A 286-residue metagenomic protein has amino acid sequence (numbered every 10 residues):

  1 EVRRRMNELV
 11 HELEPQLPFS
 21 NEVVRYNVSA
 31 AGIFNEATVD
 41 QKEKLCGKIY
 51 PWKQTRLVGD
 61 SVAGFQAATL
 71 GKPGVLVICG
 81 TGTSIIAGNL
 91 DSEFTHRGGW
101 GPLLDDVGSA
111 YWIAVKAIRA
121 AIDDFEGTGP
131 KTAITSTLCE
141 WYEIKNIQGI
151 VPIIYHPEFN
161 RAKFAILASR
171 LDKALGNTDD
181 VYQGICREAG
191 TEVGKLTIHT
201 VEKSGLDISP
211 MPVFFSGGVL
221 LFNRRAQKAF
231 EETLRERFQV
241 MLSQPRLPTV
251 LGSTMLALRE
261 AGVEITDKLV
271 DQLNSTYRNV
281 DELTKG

Functional and structural regions predicted by a protein language model:
E1-V24, G47, A68-P73, R119-G286: ATP-binding/phosphotransfer module of carbohydrate and carboxylate kinases, centering on a glycine-rich
L9, A30-I33: Membrane helical hairpin/interfacial module
A30, G99, G217: Pocket-edge structural micro-motifs
A31, D106, N160: Glycine- and other small-residue-rich loops at beta-strand/loop junctions that grip anionic moieties
I33-N35, L221-F222: Glycine-/small-residue-rich active-site loops that bind phosphorylated ligands and cofactors
F34-S136, N274, R278-G286: Phosphate-binding/catalytic loop of phosphoryl-transfer enzymes
